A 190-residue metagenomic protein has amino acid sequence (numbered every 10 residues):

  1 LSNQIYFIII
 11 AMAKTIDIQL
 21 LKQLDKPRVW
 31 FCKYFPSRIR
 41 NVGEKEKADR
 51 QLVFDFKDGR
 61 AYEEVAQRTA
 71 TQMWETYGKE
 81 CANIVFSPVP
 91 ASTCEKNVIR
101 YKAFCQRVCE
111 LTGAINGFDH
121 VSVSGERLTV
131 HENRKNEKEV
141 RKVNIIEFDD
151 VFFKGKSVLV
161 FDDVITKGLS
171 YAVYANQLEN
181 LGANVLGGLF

Functional and structural regions predicted by a protein language model:
Y6, A11-L24, R38, V42 (+1 more regions): PRPP-dependent phosphoribosyltransferase catalytic core
A11-A82, S122-S157: Active-site-facing substrate-recognition patch
A82-S92: Short glycine-rich phosphate-binding loop at a beta-alpha junction
A91-R100: Glycine-rich phosphate-binding loops at beta-strand->alpha-helix junctions
R100-Q106: Charged helix-capping and loop-helix junction motifs
D162-Y174: A phosphate-binding catalytic loop at a beta-strand-loop-alpha-helix junction that coordinates phosphoryl groups
